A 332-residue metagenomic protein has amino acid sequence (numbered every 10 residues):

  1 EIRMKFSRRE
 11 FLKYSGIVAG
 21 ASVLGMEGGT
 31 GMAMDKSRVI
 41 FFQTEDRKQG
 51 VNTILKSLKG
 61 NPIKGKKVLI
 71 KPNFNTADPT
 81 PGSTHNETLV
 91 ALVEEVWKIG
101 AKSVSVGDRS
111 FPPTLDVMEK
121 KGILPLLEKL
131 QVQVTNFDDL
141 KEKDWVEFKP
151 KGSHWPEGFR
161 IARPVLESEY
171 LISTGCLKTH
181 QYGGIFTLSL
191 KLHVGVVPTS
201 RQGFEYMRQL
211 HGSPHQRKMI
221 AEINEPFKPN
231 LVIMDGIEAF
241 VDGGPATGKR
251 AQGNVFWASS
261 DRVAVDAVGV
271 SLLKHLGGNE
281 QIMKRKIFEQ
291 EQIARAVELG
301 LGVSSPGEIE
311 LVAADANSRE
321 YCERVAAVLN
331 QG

Functional and structural regions predicted by a protein language model:
M4-G332: N-terminal and secondary-structure boundary signal
